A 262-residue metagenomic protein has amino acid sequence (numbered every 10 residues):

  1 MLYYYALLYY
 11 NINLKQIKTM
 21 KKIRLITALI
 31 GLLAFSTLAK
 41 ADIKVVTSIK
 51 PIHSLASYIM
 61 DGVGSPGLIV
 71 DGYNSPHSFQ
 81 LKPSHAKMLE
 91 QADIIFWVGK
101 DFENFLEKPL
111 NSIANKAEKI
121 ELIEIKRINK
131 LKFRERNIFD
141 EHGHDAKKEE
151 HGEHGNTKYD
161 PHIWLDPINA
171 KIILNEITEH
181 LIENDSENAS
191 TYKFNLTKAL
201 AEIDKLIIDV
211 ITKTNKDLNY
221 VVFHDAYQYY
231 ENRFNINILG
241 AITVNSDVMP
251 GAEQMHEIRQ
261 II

Functional and structural regions predicted by a protein language model:
M1-Y3, F35: Short intrinsically disordered, low-complexity coil segments enriched in acidic
Y3-T19: Short, Lys/Arg-enriched N-terminal segments with co-localized hydrophobic residues within the first ~10-30 amino acids
K18-T27: Bacterial N-terminal signal peptides that target proteins for export
T27-S36: Bacterial N-terminal signal peptides
A41-I262: Extracytoplasmic metal-acquisition and chelation regions
